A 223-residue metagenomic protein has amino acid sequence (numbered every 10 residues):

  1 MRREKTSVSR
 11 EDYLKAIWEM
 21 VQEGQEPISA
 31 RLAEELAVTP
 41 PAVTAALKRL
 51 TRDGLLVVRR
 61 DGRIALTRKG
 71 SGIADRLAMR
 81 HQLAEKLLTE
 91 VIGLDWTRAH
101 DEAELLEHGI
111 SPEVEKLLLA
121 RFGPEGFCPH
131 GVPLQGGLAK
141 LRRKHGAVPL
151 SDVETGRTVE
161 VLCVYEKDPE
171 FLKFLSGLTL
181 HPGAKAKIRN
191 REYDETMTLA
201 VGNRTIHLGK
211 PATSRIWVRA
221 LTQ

Functional and structural regions predicted by a protein language model:
M1-A37: Extreme N-terminal segment that seeds HTH/winged-HTH DNA-binding domains in transcriptional regulators
P41, T97: Key DNA-contact positions within bacterial/archaeal DNA-binding proteins
L47-K48: Short, hydrophobic-biased segments on the C-terminal half of alpha helices that form "recognition helices"
T51-R59: A short, conserved structural fragment
G62-H81: Basic, amphipathic "hinge/linker" alpha-helix immediately C-terminal to the N-terminal HTH DNA-binding motif
E107-S214: Mid-protein regulatory/catalytic core that forms ligand/cofactor-binding pockets and protein-protein interaction
